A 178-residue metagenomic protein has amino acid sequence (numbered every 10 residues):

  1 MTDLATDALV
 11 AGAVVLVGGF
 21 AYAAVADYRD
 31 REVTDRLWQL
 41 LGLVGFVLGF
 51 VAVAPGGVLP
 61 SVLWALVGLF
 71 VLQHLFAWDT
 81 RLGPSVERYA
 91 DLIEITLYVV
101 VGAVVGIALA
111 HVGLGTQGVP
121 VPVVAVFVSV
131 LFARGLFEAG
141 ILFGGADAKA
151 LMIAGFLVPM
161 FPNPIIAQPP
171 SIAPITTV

Functional and structural regions predicted by a protein language model:
M1-V178: A membrane-topology feature that recognizes alpha-helical transmembrane segments and their immediate juxtamembrane
